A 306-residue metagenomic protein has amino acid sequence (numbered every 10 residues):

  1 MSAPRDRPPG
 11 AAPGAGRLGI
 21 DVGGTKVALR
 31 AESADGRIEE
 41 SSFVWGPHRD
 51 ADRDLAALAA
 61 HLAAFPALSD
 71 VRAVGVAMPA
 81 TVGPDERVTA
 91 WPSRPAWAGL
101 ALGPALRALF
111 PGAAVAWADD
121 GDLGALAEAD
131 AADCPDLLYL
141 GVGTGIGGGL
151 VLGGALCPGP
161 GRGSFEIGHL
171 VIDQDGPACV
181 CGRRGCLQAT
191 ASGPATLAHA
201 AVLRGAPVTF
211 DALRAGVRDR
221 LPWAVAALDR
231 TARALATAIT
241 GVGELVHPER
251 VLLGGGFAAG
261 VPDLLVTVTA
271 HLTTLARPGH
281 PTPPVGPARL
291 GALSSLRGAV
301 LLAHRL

Functional and structural regions predicted by a protein language model:
S2-A56, L68-S69, R87-T89: Short glycine-rich, Thr/Ser-proximal phosphate-binding strand/loop in the N-terminal lobe of ATP-dependent enzymes
K26, P248-H271, G291: Glycine-rich phosphate-binding loops at beta-strand->alpha-helix junctions
V27-E32, A80, G147-V151: Short beta-strand scaffold segments in enzyme catalytic cores
W45-A63, D70-V74, A80-L138, P262-T274 (+1 more regions): Glycine-rich phosphate-binding loop and adjoining helix at the ATP-binding site of ATP-dependent phosphoryl-transfer
D120, G143, A299: Active-site glycine-centered loops adjacent to acidic/histidine catalytic or metal-binding residues that shape
P135-T190: Glycine-rich phosphate-binding loop of actin/hexokinase-like ATP-binding domains
R184-L252, P283-P284: A mobile "lid/hinge" subdomain adjacent to the ATP/sugar-phosphate binding pocket shared across diverse ATP-dependent
P283-A303: A late-sequence structural motif
